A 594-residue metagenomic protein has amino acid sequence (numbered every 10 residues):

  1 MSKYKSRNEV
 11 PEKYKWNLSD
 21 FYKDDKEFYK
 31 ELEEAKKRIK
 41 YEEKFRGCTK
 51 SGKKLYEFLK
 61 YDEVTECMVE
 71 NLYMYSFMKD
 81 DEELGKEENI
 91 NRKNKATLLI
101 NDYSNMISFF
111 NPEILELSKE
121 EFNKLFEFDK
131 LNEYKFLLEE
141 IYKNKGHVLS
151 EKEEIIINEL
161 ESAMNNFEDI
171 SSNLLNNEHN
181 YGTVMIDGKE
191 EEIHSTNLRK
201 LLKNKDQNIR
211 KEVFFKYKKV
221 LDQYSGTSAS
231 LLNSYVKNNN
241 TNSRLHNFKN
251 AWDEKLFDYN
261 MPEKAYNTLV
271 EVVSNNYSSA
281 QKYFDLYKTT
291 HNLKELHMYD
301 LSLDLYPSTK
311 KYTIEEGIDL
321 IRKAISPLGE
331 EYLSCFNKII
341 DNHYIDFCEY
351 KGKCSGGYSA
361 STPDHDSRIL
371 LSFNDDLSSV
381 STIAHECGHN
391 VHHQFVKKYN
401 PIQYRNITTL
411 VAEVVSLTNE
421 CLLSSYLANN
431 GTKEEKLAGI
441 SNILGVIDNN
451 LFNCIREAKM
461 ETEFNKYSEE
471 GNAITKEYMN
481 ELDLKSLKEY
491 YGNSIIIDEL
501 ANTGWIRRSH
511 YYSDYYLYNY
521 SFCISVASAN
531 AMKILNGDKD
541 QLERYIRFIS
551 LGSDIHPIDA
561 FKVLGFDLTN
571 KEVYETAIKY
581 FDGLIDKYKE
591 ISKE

Functional and structural regions predicted by a protein language model:
M1-P307, K593-E594: A well-structured
E9-V10, K23, F110, I114-L115 (+6 more regions): C-terminal, non-catalytic "cap/extension" segments appended to globular domains
N247, N374-Q394, S416, C523: Active-site recognition of the HExxH zinc-binding catalytic motif
L293-A324, L333-S334, R368-I369, H392 (+4 more regions): Long, K/E/R/D-enriched contiguous segments that form extended
T309-I314, T362-A384: Short pre-active-site segment immediately N-terminal to the catalytic Zn-binding motif
K310-Y312, I345-H365: Catalytic zinc-binding patch centered on the HExxH motif and its immediate surroundings that defines zinc-dependent
S381, H393-L417: Post-HEXXH active-site segment of zinc metalloproteases
I407-E435, I443-N449, C523: Post-HExxH zinc-binding segment in Zn-dependent metallohydrolases
